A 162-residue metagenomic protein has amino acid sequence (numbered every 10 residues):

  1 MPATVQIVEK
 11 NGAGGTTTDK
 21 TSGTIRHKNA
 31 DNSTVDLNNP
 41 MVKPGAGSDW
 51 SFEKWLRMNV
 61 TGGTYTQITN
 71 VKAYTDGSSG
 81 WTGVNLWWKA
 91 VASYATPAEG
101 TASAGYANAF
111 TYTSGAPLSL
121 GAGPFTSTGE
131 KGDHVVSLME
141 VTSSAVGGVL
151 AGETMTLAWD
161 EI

Functional and structural regions predicted by a protein language model:
M1-I162: Long, small/polar-residue-biased beta-strand-and-loop interaction regions
